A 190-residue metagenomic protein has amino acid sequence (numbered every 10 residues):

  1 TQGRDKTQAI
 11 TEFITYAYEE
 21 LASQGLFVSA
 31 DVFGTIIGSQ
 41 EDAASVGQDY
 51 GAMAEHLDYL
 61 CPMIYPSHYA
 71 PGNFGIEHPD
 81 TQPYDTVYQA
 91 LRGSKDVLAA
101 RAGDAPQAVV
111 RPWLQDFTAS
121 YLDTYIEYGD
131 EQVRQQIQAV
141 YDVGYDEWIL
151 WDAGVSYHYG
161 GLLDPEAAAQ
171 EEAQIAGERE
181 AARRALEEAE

Functional and structural regions predicted by a protein language model:
T1, D42-G47, I76-E77, L162-A167 (+1 more regions): Short low-complexity, flexible loop/linker segments enriched in glycine and/or proline with clustered acidic
T1-T11, G75-Q82: Glycine-rich tight-turn/loop motif centered on a GG-T
K6-V46, V87, A102-T118: Aromatic-lined carbohydrate-recognition surfaces of secreted/lumenal glycan-active proteins
A9-E19, S23, Q48, A52-E55 (+2 more regions): Alpha-helical scaffolding segments of alpha/beta enzyme cores, especially the outer helices of TIM-barrel or partial
T35, E41-Q48, P62-H78: Flexible internal linker/loop segments at domain or repeat junctions
H56-P71, P83-E190: Substrate-binding cleft of secreted/luminal carbohydrate-active enzymes
